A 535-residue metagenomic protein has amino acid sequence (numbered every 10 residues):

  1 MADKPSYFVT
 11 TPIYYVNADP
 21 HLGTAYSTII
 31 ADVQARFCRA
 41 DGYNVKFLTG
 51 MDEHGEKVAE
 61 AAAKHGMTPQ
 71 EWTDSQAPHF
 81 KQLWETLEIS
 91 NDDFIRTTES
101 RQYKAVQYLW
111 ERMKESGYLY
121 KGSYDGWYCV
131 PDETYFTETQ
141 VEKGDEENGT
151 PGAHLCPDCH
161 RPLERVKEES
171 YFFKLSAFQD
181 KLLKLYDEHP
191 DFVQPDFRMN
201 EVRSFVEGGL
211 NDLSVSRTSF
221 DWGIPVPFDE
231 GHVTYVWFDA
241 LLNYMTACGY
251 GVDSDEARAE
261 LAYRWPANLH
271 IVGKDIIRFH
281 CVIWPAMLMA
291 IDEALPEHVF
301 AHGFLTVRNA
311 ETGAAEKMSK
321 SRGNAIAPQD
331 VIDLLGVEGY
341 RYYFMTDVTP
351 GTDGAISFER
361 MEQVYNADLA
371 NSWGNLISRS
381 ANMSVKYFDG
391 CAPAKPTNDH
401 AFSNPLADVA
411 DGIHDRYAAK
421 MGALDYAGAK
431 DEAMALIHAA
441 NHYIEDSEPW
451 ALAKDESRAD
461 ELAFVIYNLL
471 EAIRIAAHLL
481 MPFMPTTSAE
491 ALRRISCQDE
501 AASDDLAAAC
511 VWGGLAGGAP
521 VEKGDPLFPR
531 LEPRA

Functional and structural regions predicted by a protein language model:
M1-S6, G50, G122-W127, P131 (+6 more regions): Basic, alpha-helical terminal appendages of large translation-related enzymes
A2-T49, R101-A105, L155-K386, D431-A433: Structured secondary-structure scaffolds
A2-Y120: N-terminal Rossmann-like or analogous alpha/beta NTP/dinucleotide-binding catalytic cores that position adenine
D93-K104, G122-Y135, M199, A301-T306: Short, glycine/charge-rich beta-strand/loop segments that flank catalytic centers and engage negatively charged groups
S116-Q179, L183: Cys/His-rich short segments
W127-D132, G303-V307, E359-R360, P393-A401 (+1 more regions): A glycine-rich phosphate-binding loop feature that marks nucleotide/adenosyl-phosphate handling sites
T349-T352, I356-Y365, S380-A429: Long, amphipathic alpha-helical stalk/connector segments used for oligomerization, subunit docking, or mechanical
A370, G374, A407, D411 (+4 more regions): Generic structural concept
